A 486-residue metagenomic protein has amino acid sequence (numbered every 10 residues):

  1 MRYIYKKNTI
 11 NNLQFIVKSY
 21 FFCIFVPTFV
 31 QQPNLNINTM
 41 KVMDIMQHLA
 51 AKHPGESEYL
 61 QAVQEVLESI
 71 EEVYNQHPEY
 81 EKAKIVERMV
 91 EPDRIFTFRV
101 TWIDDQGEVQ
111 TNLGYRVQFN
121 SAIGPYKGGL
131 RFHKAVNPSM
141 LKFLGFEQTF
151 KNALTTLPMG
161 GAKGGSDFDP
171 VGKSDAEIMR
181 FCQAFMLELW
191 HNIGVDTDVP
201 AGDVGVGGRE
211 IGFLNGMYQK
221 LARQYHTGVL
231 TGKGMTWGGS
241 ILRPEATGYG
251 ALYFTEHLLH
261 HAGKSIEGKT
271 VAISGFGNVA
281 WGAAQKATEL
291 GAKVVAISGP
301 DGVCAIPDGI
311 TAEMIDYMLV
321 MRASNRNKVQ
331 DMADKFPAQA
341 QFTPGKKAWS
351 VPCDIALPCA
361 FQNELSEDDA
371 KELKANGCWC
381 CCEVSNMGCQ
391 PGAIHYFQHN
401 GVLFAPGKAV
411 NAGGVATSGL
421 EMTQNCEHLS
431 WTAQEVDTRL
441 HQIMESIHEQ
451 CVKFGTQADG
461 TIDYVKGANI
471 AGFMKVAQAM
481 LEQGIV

Functional and structural regions predicted by a protein language model:
Y3, Q14-Q31, N36: Short, positively charged and aromatic/hydrophobic N-terminal segments
K41-A62, L258, K374-V486: Adenosine-phosphate binding glycine-rich loop
L60, Q76-A83, T156, I193-G202 (+4 more regions): Flexible, glycine/charged-enriched surface loops at secondary-structure junctions
E79-E108: Structured beta-strand/loop patches that form or line metal/cofactor-binding pockets in enzymes
H133, N152-E267: Glycine/serine-rich phosphate-binding loop and adjoining beta1-alpha1 elements at the start of nucleotide-handling
G234, G239-S350: Glycine-rich phosphate/diphosphate-binding loop of Rossmann-like nucleotide-binding domains
G302-F404, A409: Rossmann-like adenosine-cofactor binding region
